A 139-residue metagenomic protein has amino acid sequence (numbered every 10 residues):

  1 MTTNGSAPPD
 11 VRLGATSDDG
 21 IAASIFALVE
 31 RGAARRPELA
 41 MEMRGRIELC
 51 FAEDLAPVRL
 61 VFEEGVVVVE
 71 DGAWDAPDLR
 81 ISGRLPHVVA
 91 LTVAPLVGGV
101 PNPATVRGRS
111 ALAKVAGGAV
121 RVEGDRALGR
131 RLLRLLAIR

Functional and structural regions predicted by a protein language model:
T2-R139: Feature captures hydrophobic
